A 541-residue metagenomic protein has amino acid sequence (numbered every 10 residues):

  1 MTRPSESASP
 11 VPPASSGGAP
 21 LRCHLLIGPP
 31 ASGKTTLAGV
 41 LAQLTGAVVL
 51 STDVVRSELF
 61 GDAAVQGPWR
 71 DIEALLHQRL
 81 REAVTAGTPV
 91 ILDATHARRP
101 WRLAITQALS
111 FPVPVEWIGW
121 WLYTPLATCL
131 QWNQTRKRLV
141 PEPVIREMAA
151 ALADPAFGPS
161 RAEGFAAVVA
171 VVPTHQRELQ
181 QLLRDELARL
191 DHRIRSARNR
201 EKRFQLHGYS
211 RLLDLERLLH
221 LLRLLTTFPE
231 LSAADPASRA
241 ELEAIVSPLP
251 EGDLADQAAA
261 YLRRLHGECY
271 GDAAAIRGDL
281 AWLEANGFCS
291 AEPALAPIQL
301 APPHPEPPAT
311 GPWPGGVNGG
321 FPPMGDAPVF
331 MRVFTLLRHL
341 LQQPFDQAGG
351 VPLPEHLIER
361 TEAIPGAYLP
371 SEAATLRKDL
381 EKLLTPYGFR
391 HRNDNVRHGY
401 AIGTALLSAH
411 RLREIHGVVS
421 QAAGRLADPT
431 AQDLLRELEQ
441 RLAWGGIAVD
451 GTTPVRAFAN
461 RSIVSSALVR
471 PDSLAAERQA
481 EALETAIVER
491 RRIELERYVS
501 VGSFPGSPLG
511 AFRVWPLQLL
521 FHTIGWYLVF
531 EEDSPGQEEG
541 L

Functional and structural regions predicted by a protein language model:
T2-S15: N-terminal pre-Walker A segment at the start of P-loop NTPase domains
A14-P20, A83: Phosphate-binding P-loop
L21-I27, S32, V40, L44 (+1 more regions): Conserved GTP-binding G-domain of TRAFAC-class P-loop NTPases and closely related GTPase folds
T36-T88: Conserved substrate/cofactor phosphate-moiety recognition/catalytic segment in nucleotide-dependent phosphotransferases
E58, H96-R138: ATP-dependent NMP and nucleoside kinases share a basic, alpha-helical "lid"
L218-L219, L224-A234, A281-A291, P308-P505 (+1 more regions): Bulky hydrophobic/aromatic content
T226, D235-G267, G350-A367: DNA-recognition alpha helix
D533-L541: Flexible linker/loop signature enriched in Pro/Ser/Thr and Pro/Gly
